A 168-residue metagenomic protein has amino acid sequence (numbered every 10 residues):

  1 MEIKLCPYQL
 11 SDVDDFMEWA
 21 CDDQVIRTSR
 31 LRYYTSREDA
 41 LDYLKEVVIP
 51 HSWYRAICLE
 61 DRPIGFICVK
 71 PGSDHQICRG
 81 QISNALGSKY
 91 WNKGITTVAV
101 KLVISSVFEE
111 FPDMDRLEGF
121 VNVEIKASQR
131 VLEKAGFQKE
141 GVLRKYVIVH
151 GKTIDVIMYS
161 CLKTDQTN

Functional and structural regions predicted by a protein language model:
M1-D15, W19-D22, C58-N168: Acyl-donor (CoA/ACP) binding surface of acyl/acetyltransferases
Q24-L44: Conserved GNAT-fold acetyl-CoA-binding loop/helix
V25-I26, P50-W53, D113-M114: A general structural signal for well-ordered secondary-structure junctions
A40-D42, V48, R116, I154: A generic membrane alpha-helix/interface feature
L44-A56, G65: A short helix-loop-beta-strand connector motif used in the catalytic cores of GNAT acetyltransferases and, in some
